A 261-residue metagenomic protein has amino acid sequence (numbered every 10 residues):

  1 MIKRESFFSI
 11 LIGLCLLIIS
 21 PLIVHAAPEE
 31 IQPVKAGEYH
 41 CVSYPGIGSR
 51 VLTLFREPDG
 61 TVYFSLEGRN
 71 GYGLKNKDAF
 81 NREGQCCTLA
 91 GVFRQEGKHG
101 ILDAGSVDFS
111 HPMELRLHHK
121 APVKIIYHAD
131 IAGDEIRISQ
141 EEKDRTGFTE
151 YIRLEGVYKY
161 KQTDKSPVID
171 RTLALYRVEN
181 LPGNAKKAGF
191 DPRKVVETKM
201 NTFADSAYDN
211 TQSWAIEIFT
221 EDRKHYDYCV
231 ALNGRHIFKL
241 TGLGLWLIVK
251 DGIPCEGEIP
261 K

Functional and structural regions predicted by a protein language model:
S9-P21: Bacterial N-terminal signal peptides
L22-A26: Sec/Tat signal peptide C-region and signal peptidase I cleavage site
P28-F55, Y63-N70, D103, R153-R177: Tryptophan-anchored aromatic micro-motifs
I31, D78-H99, G133-I169, L175 (+1 more regions): Edge beta-strand at a domain terminus
Y44-I101, Q140-E142, T198-D209: N-terminal glycine/threonine-rich, aromatic-flanked beta-hairpin/loop signature
K165-M200: Short, non-transmembrane alpha-helical segments in secretory-pathway proteins
E197-K239: Exposed beta-strand-loop-beta-strand "reactive/processing" segments of non-cytosolic proteins
C229-K261: A short, surface-exposed interaction/processing loop segment used at functional sites
